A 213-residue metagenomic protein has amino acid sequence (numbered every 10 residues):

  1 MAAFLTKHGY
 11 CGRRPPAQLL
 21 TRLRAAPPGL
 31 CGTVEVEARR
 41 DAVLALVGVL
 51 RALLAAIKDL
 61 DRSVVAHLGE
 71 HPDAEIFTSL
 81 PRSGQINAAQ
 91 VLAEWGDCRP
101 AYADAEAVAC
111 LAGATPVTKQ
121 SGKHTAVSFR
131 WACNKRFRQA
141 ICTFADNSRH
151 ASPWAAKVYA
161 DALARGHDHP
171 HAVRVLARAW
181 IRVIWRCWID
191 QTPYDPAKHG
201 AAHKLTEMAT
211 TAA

Functional and structural regions predicted by a protein language model:
M1-A213: A detector of single, family-specific signature residues that are central to catalytic or substrate-handling motifs
